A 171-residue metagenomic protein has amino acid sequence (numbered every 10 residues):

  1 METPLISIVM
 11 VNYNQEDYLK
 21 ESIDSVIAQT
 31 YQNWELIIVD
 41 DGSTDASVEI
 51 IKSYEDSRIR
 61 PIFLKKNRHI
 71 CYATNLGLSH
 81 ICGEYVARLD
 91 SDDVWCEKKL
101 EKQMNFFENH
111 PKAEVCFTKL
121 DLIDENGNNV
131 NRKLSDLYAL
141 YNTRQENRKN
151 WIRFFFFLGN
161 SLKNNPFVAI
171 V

Functional and structural regions predicted by a protein language model:
M1-I27: N-proximal low-complexity "stem/linker" segments adjacent to membrane-targeting elements
T3-I6, I27-I38, A46, S57-R60: Short loop->beta transition adjacent to catalytic acidic/histidine clusters or analogous donor-positioning motifs
K20, D45-S53, V94, K98: Acidic helix N-cap motif at the loop->helix transition within catalytic regions of sugar-transfer enzymes
S25, Q32, D40-E49, K66 (+1 more regions): A conserved acidic beta->alpha catalytic loop
L64-I81, K102: Glycine-rich, basic loop-to-helix element that forms the pyrophosphate-binding segment of sugar-nucleotide handling
C71, S79, T118, L137 (+1 more regions): Conserved nucleotide-sugar donor-binding catalytic segment
V86: Short aromatic/hydrophobic "clamp" motif used to bind/position activated sugar donors
K98-K133, L137: Conserved donor NDP-sugar-binding/catalytic core segment of glycosyltransferases
